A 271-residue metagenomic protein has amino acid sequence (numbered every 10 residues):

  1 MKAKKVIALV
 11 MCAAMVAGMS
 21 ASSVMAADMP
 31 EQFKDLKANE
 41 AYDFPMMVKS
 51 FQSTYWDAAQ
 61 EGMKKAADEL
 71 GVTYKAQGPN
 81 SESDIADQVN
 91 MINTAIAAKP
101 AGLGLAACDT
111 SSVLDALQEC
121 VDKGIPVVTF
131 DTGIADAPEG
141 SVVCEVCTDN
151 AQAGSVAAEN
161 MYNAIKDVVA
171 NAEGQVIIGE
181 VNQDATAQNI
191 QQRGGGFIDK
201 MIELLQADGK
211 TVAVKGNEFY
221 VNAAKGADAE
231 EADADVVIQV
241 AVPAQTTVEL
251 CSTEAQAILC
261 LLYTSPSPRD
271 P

Functional and structural regions predicted by a protein language model:
K2-K4, A26-R269: A residue-level marker of the well-folded mature domains of exported/periplasmic proteins
V6-V10: Sec-dependent bacterial lipoprotein signal peptides
M11, M15-M19: Hydrophobic core
M19, V24-A26: Intrinsically disordered, low-complexity Ser/Thr/Pro-rich tracts
